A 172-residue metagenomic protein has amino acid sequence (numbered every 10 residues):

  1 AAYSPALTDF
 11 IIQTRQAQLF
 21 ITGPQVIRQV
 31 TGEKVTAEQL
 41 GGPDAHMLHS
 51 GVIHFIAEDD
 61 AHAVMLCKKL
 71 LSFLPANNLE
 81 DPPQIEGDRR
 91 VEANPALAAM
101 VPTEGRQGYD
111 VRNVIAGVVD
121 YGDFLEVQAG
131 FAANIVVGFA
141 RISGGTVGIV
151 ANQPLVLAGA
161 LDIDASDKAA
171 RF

Functional and structural regions predicted by a protein language model:
A1-L79: Conserved catalytic cores of soluble enzyme domains, especially glycine-rich substrate-binding beta-alpha loops
L7-Q13, V101-Y109, G138-I142: Short low-complexity stretches enriched in small and charged residues
R15-A17, G87, G144: Short hydrophobic/aromatic-rich motifs at helix boundaries and adjacent loops
G23, T36-G42, R90-A93, P102 (+2 more regions): Alpha-helix initiation/capping motif
G23-P24, D44-G51, R89-L97, G148-N152: Short acidic (Asp/Glu) and glycine-rich catalytic loops that position anionic groups and cofactors
G32-E33, P102, A132: Glycine-centered secondary-structure boundary/capping sites
F55-A116: Terminal amphipathic helices with adjacent charged low-complexity linkers/tails
Q107-F172: Non-catalytic terminal/interface segments that mediate subunit docking, oligomerization, and allosteric communication
